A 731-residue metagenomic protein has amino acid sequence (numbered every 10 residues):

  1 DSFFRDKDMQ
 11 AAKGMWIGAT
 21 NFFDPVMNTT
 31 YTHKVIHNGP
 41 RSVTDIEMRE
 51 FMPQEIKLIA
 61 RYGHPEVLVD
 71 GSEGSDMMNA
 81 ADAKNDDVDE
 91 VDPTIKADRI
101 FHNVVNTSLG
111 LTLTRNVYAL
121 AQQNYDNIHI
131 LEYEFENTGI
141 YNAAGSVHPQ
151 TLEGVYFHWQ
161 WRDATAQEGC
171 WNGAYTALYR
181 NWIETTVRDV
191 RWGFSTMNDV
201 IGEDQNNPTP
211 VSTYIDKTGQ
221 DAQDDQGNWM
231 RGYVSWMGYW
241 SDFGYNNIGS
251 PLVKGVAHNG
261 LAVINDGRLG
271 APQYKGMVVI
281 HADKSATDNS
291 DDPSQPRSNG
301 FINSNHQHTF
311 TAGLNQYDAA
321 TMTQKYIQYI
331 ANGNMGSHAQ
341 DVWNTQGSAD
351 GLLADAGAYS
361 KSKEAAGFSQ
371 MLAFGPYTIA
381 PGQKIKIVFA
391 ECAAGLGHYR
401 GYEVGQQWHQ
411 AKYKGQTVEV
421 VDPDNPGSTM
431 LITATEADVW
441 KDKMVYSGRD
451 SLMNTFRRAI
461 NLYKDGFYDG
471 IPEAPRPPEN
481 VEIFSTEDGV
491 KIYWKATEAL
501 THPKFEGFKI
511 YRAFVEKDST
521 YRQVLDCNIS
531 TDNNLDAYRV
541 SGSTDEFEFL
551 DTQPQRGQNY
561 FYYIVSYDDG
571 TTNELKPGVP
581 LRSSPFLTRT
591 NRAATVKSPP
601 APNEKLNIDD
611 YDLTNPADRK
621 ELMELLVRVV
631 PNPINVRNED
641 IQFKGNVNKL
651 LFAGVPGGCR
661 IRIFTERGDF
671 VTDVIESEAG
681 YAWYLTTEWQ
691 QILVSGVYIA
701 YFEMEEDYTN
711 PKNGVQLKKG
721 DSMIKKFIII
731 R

Functional and structural regions predicted by a protein language model:
D1-R731: Extracellular/surface-associated beta-sandwich interaction domains
